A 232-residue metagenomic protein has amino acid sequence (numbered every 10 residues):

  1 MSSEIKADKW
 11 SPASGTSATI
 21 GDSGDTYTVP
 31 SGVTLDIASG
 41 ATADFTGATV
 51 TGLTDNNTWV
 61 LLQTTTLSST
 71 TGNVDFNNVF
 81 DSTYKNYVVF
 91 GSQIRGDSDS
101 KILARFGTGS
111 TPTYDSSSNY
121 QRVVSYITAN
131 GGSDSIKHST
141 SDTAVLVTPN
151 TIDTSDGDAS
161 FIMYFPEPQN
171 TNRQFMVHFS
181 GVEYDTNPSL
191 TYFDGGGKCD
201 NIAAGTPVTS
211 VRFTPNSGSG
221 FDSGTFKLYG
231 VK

Functional and structural regions predicted by a protein language model:
S3-E4, D8-A13, S17, G21 (+3 more regions): Surface-exposed molecular-recognition determinants
Y27-I37, F45: Extracellular beta-helix/beta-solenoid repeat scaffolds
T46-G52: A signal for long, low-complexity, Ser/Thr/Asn-enriched, surface-exposed stalk/shaft and domain-boundary segments
